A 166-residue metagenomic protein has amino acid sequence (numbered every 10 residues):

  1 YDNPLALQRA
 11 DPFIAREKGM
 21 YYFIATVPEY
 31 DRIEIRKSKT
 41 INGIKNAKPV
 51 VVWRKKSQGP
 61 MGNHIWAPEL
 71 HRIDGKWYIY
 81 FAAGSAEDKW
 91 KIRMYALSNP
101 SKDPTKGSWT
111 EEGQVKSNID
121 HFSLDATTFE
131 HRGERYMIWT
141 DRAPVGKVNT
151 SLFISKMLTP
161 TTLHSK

Functional and structural regions predicted by a protein language model:
Y1-K166: Carbohydrate-active catalytic/glycan-binding domains of CAZyme proteins, especially the secreted or lumenal ectodomains
